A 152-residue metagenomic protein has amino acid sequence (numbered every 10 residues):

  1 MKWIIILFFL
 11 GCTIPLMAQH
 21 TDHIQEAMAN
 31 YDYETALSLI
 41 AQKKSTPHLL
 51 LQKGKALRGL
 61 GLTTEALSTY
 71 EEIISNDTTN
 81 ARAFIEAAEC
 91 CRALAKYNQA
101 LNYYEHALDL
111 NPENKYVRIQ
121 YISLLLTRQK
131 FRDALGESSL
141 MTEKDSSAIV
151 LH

Functional and structural regions predicted by a protein language model:
A29, G59, A93-L94, T127-R128: Register position in tetratricopeptide repeats
L39, K43, E72-I73, H106-A107 (+1 more regions): Canonical positions in the second alpha-helix
L49, A83, V117, V150-L151: TPR alpha-solenoid repeat register
